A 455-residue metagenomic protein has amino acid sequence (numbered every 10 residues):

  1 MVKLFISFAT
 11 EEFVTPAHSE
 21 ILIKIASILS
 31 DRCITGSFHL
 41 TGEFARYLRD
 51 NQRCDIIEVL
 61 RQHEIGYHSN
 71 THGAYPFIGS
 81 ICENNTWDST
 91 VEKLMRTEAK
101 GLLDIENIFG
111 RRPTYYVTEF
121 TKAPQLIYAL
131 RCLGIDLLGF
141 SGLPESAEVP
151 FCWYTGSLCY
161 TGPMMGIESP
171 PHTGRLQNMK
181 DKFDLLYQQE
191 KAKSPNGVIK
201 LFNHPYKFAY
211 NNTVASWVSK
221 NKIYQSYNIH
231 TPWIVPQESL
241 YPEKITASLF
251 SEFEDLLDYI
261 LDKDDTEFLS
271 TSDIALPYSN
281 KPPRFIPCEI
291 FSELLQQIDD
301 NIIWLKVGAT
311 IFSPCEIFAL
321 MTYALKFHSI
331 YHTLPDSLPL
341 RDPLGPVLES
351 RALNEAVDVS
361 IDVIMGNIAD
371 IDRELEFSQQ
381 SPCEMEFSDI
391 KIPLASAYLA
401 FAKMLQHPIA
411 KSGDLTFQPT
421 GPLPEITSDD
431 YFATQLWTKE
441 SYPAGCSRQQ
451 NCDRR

Functional and structural regions predicted by a protein language model:
M1-S27, K281-I286: N-terminal regions that are enriched for targeting/export leaders and immediately downstream pro/stem segments
H18-I25, D50-R53, E92-A99, L176-Q188 (+2 more regions): Well-ordered, non-membrane alpha-helical segments in soluble/globular domains
K24-S37: Catalytic domains of carbohydrate-active enzymes, especially glycoside hydrolases
S30, V59-R61, R131, L261: Anion (oxyanion) recognition and catalysis
S30-C33, R46, L138-E148, K193-V198 (+1 more regions): C-terminal domain-boundary segment and adjacent tail
T35, H39-K122, V149, G197-P205 (+3 more regions): Metal-dependent polysaccharide deacetylase catalytic core of the NodB/CE4 family, i.e., the active-site-bearing domain
R49, A74, R111-S226, W233: Active-site-adjacent pocket scaffolds in enzyme catalytic domains
P242, S248-E376, S381-K391, A395-R448 (+1 more regions): Histidine-centered catalytic/metal-binding microenvironments
